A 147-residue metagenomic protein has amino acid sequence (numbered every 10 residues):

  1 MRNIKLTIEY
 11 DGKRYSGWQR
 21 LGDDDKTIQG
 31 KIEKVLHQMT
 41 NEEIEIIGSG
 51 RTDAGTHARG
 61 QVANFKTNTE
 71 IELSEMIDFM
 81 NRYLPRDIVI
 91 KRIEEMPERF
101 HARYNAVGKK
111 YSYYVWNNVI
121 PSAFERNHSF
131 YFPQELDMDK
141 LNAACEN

Functional and structural regions predicted by a protein language model:
M1-N147: Structured-RNA-binding interfaces characteristic of tRNA pseudouridine synthases
